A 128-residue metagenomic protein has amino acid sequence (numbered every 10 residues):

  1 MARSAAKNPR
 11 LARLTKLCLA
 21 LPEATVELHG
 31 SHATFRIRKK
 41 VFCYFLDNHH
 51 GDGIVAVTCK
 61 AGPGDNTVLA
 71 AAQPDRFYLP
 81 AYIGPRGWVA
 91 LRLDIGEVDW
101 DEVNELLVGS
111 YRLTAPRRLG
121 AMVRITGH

Functional and structural regions predicted by a protein language model:
M1-H128: Charge-dense, helix-prone N-terminal extensions
